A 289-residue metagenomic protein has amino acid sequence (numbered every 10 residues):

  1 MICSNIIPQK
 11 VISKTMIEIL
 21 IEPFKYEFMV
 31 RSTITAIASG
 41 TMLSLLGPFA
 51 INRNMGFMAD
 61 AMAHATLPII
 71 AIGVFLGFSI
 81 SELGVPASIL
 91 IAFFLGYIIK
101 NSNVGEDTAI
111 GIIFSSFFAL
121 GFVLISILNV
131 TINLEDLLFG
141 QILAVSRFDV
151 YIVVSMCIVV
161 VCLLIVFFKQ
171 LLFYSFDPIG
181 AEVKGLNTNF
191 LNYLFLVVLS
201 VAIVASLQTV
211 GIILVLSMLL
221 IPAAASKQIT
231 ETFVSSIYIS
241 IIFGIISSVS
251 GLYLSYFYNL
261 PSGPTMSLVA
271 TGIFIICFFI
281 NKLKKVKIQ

Functional and structural regions predicted by a protein language model:
I2-T41, I288: Membrane-interfacial amphipathic/re-entrant helices at transmembrane-helix boundaries
I19-R31, I110-K169: Transmembrane helix-bundle core of multi-pass membrane transporters and related energy-transducing complexes
M29-G40, F78-L90, V204-M218, P264: Structural signature of hydrophobic alpha-helical transmembrane segments
S32, S81-S88, D107-G111, V154 (+2 more regions): Loop-to-transmembrane alpha-helix initiation sites
P48-V130, S226-Y238, S255-Y258, N281-L283: Short loop segments and helix-boundary regions at transmembrane helix junctions of multi-pass inner-membrane proteins
C162-F195: Membrane-helix/interface signature in polytopic inner-membrane proteins
K169-Q170, F279-Q289: Membrane-interface capping segments at transmembrane-helix boundaries
I213-P264: Transmembrane alpha-helical segments in multi-pass inner-membrane proteins
